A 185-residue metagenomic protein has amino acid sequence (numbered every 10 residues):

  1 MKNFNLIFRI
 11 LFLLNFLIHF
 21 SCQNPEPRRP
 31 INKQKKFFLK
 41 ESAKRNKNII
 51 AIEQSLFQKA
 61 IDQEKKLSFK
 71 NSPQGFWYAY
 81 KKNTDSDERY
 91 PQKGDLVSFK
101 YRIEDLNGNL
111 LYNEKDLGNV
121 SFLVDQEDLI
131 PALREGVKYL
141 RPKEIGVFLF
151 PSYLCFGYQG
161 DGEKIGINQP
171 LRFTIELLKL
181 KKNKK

Functional and structural regions predicted by a protein language model:
M1-C22: Sec-dependent bacterial lipoprotein signal peptides
C22-K185: Cross-family detector of peptidyl-prolyl cis-trans isomerase
